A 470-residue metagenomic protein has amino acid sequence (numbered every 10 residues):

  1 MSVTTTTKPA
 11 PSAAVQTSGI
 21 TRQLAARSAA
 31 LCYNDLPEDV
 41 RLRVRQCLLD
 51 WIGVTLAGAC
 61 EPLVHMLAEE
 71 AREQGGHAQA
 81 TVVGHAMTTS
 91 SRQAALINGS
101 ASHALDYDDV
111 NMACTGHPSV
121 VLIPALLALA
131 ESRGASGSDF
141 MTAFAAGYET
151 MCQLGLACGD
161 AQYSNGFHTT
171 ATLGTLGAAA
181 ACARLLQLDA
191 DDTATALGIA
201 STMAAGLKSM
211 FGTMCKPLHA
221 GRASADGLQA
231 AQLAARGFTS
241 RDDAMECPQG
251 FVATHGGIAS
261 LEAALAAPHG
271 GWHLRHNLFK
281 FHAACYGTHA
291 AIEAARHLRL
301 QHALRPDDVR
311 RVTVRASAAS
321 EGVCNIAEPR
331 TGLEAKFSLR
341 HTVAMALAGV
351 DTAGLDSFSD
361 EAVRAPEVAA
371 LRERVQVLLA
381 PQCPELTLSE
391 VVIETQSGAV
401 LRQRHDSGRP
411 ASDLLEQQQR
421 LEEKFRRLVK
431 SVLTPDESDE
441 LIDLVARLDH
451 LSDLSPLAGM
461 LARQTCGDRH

Functional and structural regions predicted by a protein language model:
M1-T115, K208, G212-A225, Q232-H470: Terminal-appendage/accessory-domain detector
I52, L122-L129, G147-L154, T175-A183 (+3 more regions): Buried hydrophobic packing segments
L96-V110, C114-S136, A146, T150: Function-dense linear segments that define catalytic or interfacial modules in macromolecule-processing proteins
E131-G134, S138-Q229, D243, P248: Glycine-rich, mobile lid/loop segments that gate access to catalytic sites or pores
